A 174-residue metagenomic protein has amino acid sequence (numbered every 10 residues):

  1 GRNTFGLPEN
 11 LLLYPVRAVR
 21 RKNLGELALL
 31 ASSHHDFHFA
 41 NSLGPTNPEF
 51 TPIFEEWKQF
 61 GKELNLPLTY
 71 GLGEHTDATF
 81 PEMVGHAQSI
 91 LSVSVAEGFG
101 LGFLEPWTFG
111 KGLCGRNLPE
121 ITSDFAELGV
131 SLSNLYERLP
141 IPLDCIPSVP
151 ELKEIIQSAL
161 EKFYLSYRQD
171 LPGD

Functional and structural regions predicted by a protein language model:
G1, F5-K22, A28-A31, A40 (+1 more regions): Conserved donor-binding/catalytic core segment of Leloir-type glycosyltransferases
N10, L24, A31-Y70: A conserved nucleotide-sugar
P15, F80, G102: Conserved sugar-transfer catalytic core signal across GT-A, GT-B, and GT-C glycosyltransferases
P15-V19, P45-T46, E74: Short donor-sugar binding/catalytic loops of nucleotide-sugar-dependent glycosyltransferases, especially enzymes
T51-E82, L128-P140, D144-C145: Nucleotide-activated donor-binding/catalytic signature segment of Leloir-type glycosyltransferases, i.e., the conserved
A87: An anion/phosphate-binding loop that grips the pyrophosphate of nucleotide cofactors and donors
L91, F99-D174: Catalytic binding pocket for nucleotide-activated donors in carbohydrate/polymer assembly enzymes
V95: Aromatic "clamp/platform" in nucleotide-sugar-dependent glycosyltransferases that forms part of the donor/acceptor
